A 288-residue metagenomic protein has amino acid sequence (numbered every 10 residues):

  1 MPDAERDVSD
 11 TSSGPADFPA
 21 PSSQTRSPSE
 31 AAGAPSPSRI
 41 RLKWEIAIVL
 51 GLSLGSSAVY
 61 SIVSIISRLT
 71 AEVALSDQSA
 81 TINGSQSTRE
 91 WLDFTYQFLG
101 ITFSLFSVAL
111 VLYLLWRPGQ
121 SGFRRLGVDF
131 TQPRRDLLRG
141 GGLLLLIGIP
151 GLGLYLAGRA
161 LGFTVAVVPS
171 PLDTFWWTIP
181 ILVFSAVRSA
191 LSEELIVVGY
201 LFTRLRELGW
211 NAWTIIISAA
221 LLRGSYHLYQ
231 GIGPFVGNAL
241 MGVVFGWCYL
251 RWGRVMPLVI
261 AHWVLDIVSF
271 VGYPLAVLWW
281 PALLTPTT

Functional and structural regions predicted by a protein language model:
M1-R125, F270-T288: N-terminal, membrane-interfacial amphipathic/helix-forming hydrophobic leader that caps and precedes the first
G14, S56-A58, G148-L152, L156-T288: Transmembrane helix-loop-helix hairpins at the membrane interface of multi-pass integral membrane proteins
A34-L42, S85-Q86, G127-Q132, V168-W177 (+2 more regions): Helix-boundary and loop/linker segments of multi-pass membrane transporters
P37-R41, V49, D93, Q132 (+4 more regions): Residue-level recognition of hydrophobic positions within alpha-helical transmembrane segments
R41-V49, D93-S104, R135-G140, W177-L182 (+3 more regions): Residue-level signature of transmembrane alpha-helical entry/exit and packing/kink sites in multi-pass membrane
G127-I149: Interfacial segments of alpha-helical transmembrane regions
